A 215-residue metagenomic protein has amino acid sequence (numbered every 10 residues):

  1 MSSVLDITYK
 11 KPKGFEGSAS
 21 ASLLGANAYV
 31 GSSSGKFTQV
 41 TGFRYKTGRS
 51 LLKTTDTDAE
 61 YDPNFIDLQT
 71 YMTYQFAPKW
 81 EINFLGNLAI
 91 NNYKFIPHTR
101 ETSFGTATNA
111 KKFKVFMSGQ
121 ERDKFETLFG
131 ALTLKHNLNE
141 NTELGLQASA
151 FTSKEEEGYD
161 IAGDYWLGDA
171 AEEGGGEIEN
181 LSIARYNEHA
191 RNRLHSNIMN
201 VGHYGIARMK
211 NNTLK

Functional and structural regions predicted by a protein language model:
M1-E16, A28: N-terminal periplasmic accessory domains that precede and gate Gram-negative outer-membrane beta-barrel machines
L5, G17-A19, T41, L146: Well-ordered beta-strand positions enriched in small/hydrophobic/aromatic, beta-favoring residues
Y9, L23-G25, S34-K36, Y45-R49 (+3 more regions): Transmembrane beta-strands of outer-membrane beta-barrel pores
K11-K13, S22, F76, L138: Short loop/turn positions at the edges of beta-strands in beta-sheet-rich folds
S22-A26, S33, N64-I66, K124-L128 (+1 more regions): Residues that define the transmembrane beta-barrel architecture of outer-membrane proteins
G35-D123, Y159: Periplasmic-side early beta-strands and strand-to-turn transitions of outer-membrane beta-barrels
Q75, K79-I90, Q120-K215: Face-selective signature of the C-terminal outer-membrane beta-barrel domain
